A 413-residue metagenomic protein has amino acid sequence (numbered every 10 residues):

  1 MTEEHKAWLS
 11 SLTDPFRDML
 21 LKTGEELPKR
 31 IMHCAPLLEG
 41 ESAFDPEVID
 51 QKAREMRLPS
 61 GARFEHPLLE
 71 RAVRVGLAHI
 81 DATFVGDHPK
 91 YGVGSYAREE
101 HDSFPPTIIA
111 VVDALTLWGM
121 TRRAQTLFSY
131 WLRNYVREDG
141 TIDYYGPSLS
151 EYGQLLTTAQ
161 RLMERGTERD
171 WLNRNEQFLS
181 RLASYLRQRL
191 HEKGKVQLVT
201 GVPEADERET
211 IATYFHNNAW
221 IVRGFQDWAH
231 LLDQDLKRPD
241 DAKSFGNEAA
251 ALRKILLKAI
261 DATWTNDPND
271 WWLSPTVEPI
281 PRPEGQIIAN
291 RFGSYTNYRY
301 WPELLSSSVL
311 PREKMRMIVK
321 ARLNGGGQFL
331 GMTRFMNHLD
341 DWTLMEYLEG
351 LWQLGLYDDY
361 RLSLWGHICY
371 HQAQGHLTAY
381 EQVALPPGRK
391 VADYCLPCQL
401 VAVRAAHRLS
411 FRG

Functional and structural regions predicted by a protein language model:
M1-H101, R169-D170, L232, P239-K243 (+2 more regions): Acidic/polar, glycine-enriched structural segments that form the non-catalytic walls/loops of the carbohydrate-binding
M1-S42, D143-S150, S184-A250: The feature captures the catalytic groove of carbohydrate-active enzymes
T2, G76, S103, L155-R165 (+3 more regions): C-terminal capping/lid segments that line or modulate ligand- or cofactor-binding pockets
E55-V75, P106, S150, L162-H216 (+1 more regions): Active-site acid/base region of carbohydrate-active enzymes
A62-V73, L115-S129, M163-S180, H191 (+5 more regions): Structural helix-adjacent loops and short alpha-helical linkers that scaffold large soluble proteins
H88-T107, D113-V202, M332-H338, Y360-L396: Helix-terminus loop motifs that line ligand-binding clefts
K90-E99, E138-Y145, P203-Y214, P275-F292 (+4 more regions): Active-site-adjacent structural elements in folded domains
K195-T200, T210-T213, W220-M317, D340-W342 (+1 more regions): Catalytic cores of carbohydrate-active enzymes
